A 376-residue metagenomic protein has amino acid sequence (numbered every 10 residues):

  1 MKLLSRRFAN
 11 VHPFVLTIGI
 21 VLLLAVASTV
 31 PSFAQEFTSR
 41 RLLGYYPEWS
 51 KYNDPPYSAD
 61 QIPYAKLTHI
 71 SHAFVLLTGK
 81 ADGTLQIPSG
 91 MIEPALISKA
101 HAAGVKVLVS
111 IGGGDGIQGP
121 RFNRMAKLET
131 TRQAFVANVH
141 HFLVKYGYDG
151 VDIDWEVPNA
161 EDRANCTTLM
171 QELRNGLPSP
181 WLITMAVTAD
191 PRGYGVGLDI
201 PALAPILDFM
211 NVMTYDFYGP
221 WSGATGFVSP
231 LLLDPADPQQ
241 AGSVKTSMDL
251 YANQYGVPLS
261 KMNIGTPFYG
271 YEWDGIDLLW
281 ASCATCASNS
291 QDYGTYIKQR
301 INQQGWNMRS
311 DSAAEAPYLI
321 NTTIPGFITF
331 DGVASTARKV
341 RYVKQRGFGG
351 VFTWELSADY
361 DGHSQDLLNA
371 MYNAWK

Functional and structural regions predicted by a protein language model:
M1-V11: N-terminal secretory signal peptides that target proteins for export/translocation
V15-A27: Bacterial N-terminal signal peptides
V30-A34: Sec/Tat signal peptide C-region and signal peptidase I cleavage site
Q35-L143, D277, D366-A370, K376: Glycan-recognition patch characteristic of GH18 chitinases/ENGases and related GlcNAc/peptidoglycan-binding proteins
R40, L67-T68, A103-V107, G147-D149 (+4 more regions): Short, well-ordered coil/turn segments that N-cap beta-strands
K66-L67, G83, K261-Y342, L368-K376: Glycan-binding loop/region signatures in secreted carbohydrate-active enzymes
I70, V109, I153, M210 (+3 more regions): Conserved, mostly hydrophobic/aromatic
K80-M91, A137, V157-Q299: Substrate-binding surface in catalytic domains of secreted glycosidases
